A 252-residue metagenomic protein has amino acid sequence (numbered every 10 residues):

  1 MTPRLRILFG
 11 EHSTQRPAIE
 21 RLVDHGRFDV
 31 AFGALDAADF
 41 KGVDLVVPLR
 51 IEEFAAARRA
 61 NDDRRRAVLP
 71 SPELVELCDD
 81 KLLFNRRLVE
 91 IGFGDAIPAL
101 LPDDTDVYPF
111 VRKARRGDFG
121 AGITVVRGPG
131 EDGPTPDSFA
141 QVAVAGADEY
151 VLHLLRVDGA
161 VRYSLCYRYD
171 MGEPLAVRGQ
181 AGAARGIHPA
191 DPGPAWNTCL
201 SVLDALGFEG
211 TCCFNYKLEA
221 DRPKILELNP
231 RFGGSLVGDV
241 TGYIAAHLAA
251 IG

Functional and structural regions predicted by a protein language model:
M1-P70, S201: ATP-binding N-terminal substructure of ATP-dependent carboxylate-amine bond-forming enzymes
L5, V47, V111, L154 (+1 more regions): A short beta-strand motif that forms the metal-chelation/ATP-contact edge of phosphoryl-transfer active sites
G10, R112, Q141, F214 (+1 more regions): Active-site flanking residues adjacent to catalytic metal/cofactor-binding acidic residues
I51-E53, R115-G117, R231: Short glycine-rich anion-binding loops that position phosphate/pyrophosphate groups of nucleotides and phosphorylated
P72-Y150, V157-V161, P189-W196: Active-site nucleotide/adenylate-binding loops and adjacent lid/helix of ATP-dependent enzymes
V142-G207, N229-I251: ATP-dependent carboxylate/phosphate-activation module, predominantly the ATP-grasp catalytic core and closely related
E209-A220: A short glycine-rich, hydrophobically flanked beta-strand micro-motif that places a catalytic Asp/Glu for divalent metal
